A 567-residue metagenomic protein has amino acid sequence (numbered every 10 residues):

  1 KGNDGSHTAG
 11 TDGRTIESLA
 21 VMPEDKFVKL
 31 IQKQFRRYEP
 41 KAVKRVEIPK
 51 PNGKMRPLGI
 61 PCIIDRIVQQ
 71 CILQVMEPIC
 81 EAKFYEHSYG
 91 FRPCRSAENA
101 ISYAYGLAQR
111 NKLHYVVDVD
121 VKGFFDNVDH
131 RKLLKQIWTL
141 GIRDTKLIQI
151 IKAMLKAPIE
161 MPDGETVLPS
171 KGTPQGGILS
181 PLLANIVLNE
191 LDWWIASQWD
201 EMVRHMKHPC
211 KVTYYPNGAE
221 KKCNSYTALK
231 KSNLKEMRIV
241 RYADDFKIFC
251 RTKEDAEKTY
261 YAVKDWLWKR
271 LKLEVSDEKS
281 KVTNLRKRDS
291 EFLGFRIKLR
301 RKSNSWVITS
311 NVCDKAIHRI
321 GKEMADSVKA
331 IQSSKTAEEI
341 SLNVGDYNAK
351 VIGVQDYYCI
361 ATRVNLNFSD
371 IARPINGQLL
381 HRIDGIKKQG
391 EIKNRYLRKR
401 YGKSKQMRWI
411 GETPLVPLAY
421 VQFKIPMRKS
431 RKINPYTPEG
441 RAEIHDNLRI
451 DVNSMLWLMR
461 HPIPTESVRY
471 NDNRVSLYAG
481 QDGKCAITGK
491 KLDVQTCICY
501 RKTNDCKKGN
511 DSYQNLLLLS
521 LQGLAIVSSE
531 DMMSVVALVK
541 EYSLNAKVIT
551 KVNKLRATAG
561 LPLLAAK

Functional and structural regions predicted by a protein language model:
F27, A42, E86-H87, R92 (+3 more regions): Conserved polymerase palm-domain catalytic core
D120, G489-V535: Histidine-centered nuclease catalytic patch
K156, E165, L271-E339, N343 (+1 more regions): A conserved non-catalytic segment of reverse transcriptases and RNA-directed RNA polymerases corresponding to the late
Q332, E339-Y401: Non-catalytic, peripheral interaction segments enriched in hydrophobic/basic residues
I371-P374, L380-T465: Extended C-terminal regions of large enzymes
D446-I487, K554, G560-L563: Short, charged surface segments at domain edges that flank catalytic/cofactor-binding sites
K508-Q514, A525-K567: Polybasic, low-complexity binding patches
